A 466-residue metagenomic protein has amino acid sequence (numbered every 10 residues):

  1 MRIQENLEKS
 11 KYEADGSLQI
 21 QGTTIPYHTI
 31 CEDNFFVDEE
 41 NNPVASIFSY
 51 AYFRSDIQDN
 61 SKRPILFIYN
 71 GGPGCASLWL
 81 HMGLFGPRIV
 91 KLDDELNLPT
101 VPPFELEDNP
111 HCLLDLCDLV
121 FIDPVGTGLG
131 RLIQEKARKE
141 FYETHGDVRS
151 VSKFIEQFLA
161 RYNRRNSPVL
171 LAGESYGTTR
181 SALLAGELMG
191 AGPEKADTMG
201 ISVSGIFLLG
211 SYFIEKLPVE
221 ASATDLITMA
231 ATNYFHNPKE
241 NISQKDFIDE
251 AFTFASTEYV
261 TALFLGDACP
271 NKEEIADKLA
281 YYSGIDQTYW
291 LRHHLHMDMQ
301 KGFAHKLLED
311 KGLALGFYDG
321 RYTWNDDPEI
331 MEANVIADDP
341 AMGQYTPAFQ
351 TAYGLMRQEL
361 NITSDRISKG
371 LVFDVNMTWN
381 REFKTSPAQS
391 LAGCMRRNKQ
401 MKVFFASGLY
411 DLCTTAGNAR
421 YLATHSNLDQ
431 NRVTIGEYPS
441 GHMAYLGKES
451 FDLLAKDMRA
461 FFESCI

Functional and structural regions predicted by a protein language model:
M1-I65, S77: Catalytic-loop region of hydrolases
P43-E140: N-terminal cap/lid subdomain of alpha/beta-hydrolase-fold enzymes
I89-K91, A185, M189-K278: A catalytic-pocket lid/entrance helix-loop region that shapes and gates access to the active site across common
L114, P124, F141-L159: Alpha/beta-hydrolase active-site loop
R164-Y176: Alpha/beta-hydrolase fold nucleophile elbow
G266-C413: Alpha/beta-hydrolase fold catalytic core
M401, T415-H425: Short alpha-helix in the alpha/beta-hydrolase fold that links the catalytic acid
G441-F451: Catalytic histidine-centered segment of alpha/beta-hydrolase-like enzymes
